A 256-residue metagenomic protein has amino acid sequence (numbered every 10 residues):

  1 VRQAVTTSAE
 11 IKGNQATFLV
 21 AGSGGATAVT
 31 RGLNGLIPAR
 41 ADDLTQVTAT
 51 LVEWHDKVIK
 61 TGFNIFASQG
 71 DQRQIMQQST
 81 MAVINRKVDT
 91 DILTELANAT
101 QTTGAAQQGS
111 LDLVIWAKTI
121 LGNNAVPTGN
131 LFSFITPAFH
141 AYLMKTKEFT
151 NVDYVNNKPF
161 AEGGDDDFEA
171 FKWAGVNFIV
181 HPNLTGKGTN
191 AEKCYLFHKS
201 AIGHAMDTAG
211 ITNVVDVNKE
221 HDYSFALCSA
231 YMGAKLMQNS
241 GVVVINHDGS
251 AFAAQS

Functional and structural regions predicted by a protein language model:
V1-R2, A9-G25, A41-W54, T146-S256: Sequence/fold signature of self-assembling virion shell proteins
S23, F63, T136-A138: An acidic- and aromatic-residue-enriched active-site/binding cleft used to recognize and process polar
V29-G32, I59-G62, S68-D71, I92 (+1 more regions): Short, conserved acidic/polar surface loops in the N-terminal third of protein domains
R31-A39: Short Gly/aromatic-enriched secondary-structure transition segments
A39-A82: Long, hydrophobic/aromatic-enriched structural stretches that serve as scaffold segments
I65-W116: Hydrophobic alpha-helical segments and helix pairs
L96-E169: Extended, solvent-exposed, turn-rich assembly/linker loops in the middle of proteins
